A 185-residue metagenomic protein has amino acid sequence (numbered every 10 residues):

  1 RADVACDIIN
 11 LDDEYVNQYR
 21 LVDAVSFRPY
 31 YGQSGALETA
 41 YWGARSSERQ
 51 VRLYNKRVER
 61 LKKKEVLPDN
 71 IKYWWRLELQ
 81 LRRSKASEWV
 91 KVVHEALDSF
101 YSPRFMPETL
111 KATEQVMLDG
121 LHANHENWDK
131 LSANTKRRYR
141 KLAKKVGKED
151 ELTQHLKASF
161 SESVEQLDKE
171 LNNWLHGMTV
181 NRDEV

Functional and structural regions predicted by a protein language model:
R1-N134, V146-V185: Structured, helix-rich domain cores that form ligand/interaction pockets
K136-Y139: Helix-turn-helix DNA-binding helix
L142: Alpha-helical DNA-recognition elements
